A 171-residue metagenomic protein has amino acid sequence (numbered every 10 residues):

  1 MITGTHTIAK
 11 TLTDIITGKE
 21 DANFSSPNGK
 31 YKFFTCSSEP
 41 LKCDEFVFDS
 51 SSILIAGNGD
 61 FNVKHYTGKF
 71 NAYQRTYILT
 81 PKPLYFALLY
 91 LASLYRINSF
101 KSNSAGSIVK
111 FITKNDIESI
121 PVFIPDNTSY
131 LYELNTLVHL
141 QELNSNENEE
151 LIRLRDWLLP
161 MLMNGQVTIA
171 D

Functional and structural regions predicted by a protein language model:
M1-T35, F123-L131, N135-A170: Non-catalytic DNA-recognition/assembly elements of restriction-modification systems
T7-P125: DNA target-recognition domains and sequence-specific DNA-contacting regions of bacterial/archaeal
